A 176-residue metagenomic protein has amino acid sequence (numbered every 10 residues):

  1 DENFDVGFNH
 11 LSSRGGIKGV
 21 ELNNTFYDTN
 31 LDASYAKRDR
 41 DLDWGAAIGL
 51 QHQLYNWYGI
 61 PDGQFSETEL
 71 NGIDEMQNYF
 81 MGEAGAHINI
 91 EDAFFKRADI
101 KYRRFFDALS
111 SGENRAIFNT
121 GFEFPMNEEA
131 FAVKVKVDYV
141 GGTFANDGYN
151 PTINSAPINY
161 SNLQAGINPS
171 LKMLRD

Functional and structural regions predicted by a protein language model:
D1, F8-S12: Outer-membrane beta-barrel initiation region
D1, L31-K37, L50, N78 (+4 more regions): Residues on the lipid-exposed face of transmembrane beta-strands in outer-membrane beta-barrel proteins
F4-V6, W44-I48, K96-I100, F131-V135 (+1 more regions): Transmembrane beta-strands of outer-membrane beta-barrel proteins
S13-D32, A47-I117, F144-N162: Flexible loop and strand-edge segments within Gram-negative outer membrane beta-barrel domains
R40-L42: Short helix C-cap/helix-to-loop transition motifs enriched in small/turn-promoting residues
N114-D176: Internal metal/ion-chelating core segments
